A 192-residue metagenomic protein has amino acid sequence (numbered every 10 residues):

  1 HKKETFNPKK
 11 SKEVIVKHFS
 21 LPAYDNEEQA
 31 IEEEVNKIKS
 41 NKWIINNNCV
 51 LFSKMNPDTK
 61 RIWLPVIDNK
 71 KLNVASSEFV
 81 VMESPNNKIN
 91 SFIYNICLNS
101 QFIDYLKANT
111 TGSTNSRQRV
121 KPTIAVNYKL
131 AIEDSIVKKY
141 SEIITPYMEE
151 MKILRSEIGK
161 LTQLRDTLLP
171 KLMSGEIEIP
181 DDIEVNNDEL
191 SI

Functional and structural regions predicted by a protein language model:
H1-V50, T59, L64-V66, V74: Sequence-specific dsDNA recognition surfaces
K2-F6, P85, S191-I192: Alpha-helix capping/hinge segments and adjacent helical runs
E4-P8, M55, T59, S100-Q101 (+2 more regions): A generic secondary-structure signal for well-formed alpha-helical elements
I15, S20, I31-E34, K70 (+4 more regions): Glycine-rich, flexible loop/turn motifs
S20, V81-E83, K129: Short, well-ordered beta-strand micro-motif
S20-D25, M55-N56, D134, I183: Short, small-residue-rich loop/turn micro-motifs
W43, N47, L51-I103, A108-I124: A short beta-sheet element
N87-K88, D104, T111, N127-I192: Amphipathic alpha-helical coiled-coil/heptad-repeat segments
